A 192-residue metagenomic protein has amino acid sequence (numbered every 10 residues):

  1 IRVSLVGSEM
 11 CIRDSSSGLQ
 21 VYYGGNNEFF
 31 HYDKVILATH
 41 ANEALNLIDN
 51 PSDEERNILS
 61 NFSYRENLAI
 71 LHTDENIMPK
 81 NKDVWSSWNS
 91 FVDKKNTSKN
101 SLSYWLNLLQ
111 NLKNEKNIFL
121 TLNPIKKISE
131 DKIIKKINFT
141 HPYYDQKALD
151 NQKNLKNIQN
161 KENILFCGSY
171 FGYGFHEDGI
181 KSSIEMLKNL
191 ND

Functional and structural regions predicted by a protein language model:
I1-I12: Single conserved hydrophobic/aromatic residue that forms the stacking wall/gate of nucleotide- or nucleobase-binding
R2, N61-F62, L155-N157: Short secondary-structure boundary/capping segments
L5, F29-F30, Q159: A short, aliphatic-rich alpha-helical micro-motif
R13-P142: Mid-domain catalytic core of redox enzymes that form a hydrophobic substrate pocket/lid adjacent to a catalytic redox
K99-D192: Conserved flavin/dinucleotide-binding core of flavoenzymes
